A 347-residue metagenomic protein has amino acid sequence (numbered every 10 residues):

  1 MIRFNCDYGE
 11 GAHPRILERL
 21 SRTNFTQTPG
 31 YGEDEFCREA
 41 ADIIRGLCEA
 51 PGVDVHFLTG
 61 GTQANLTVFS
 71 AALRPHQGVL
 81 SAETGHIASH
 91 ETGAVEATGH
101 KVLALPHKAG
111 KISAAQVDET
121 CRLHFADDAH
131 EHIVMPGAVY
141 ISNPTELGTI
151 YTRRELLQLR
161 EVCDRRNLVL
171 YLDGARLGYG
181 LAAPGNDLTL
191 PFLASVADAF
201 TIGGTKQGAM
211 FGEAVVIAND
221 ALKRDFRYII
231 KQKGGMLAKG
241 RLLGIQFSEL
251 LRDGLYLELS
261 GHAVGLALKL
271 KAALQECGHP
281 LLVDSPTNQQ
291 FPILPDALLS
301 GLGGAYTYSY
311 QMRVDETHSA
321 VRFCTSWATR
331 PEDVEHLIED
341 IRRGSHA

Functional and structural regions predicted by a protein language model:
H13-G61, E83-A88, A94: Conserved N-terminal alpha-helix of the aminotransferase class I/II PLP-enzyme fold
A71-S89, D118: Conserved PLP-anchoring active-site segment centered on the Schiff-base-forming lysine
R74-P75, L268-G344: Conserved C-terminal alpha-helix-loop-beta "cap" of PLP-dependent enzymes that closes/shapes the active-site mouth
V79, V102-L103, L170-L172, L281 (+1 more regions): Hydrophobic beta-strand scaffold residues
G99-G137, I141-P144, Y151-Q158: PLP-dependent aminotransferase-class I/II
K108, M135-G137, S142, I150 (+1 more regions): Active-site C-terminal subdomain of aminotransferase-like
Y151-A183: Catalytic PLP-binding core of fold-type I/II PLP enzymes
